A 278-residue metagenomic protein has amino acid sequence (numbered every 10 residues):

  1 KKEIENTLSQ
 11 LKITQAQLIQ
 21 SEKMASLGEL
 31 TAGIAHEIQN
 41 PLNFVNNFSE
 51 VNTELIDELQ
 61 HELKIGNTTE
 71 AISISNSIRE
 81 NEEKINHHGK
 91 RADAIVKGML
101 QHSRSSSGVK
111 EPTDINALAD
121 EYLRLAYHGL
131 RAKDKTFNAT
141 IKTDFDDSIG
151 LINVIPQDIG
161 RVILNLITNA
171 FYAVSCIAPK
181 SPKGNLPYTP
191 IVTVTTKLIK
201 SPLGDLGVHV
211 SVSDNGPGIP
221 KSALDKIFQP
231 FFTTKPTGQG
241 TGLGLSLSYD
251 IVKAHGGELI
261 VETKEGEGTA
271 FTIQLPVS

Functional and structural regions predicted by a protein language model:
K1-E22: Amphipathic alpha-helical coiled-coil "transmission" helices that mediate dimerization and conformational coupling
L27, T31, A35-H36: Hydrophobic interface residues in regular secondary structure that flank and couple to key functional motifs
E37-K90, V96, S106-K110, L130-F137 (+2 more regions): Histidine phosphotransfer helical core of two-component systems
I115, G218-K226, G240: Short helix N-cap motif at coil->helix boundaries in the Bergerat
T136-G150, I199: Conserved catalytic submotifs in the C-terminal HATPase_c
G244-S248: Short alpha-helical Gxxx[C/S/T] motif in the catalytic ATP-binding
G256-E262: Glycine-rich ATP-binding loops of the HATPase_c
